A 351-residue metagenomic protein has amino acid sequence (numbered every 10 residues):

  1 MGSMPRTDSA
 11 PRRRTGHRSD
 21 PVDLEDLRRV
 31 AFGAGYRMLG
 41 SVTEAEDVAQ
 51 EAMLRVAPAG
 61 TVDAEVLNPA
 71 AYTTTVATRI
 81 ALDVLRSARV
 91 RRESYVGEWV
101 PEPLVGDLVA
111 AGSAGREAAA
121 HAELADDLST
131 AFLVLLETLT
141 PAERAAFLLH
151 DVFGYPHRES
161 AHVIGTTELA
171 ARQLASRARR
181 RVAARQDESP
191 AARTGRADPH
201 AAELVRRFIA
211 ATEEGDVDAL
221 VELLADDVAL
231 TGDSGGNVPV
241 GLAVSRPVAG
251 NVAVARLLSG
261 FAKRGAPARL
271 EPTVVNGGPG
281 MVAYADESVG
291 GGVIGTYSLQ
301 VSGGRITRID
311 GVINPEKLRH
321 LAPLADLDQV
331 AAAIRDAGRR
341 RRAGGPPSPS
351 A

Functional and structural regions predicted by a protein language model:
G2-D47, E51-A210, D216-V217: Active-site-adjacent scaffolding segments
R207-E214, D218, L223, L257-G260: Amphipathic alpha-helical regulatory segments at dimerization interfaces that relay allosteric signals between sensory
F208-A211, G277, V289, R305 (+1 more regions): N-terminal regulatory/sensing modules of transcriptional regulators
L220, V228, G304: Hydrophobic pocket/interface hotspot
D226-E271: A solvent-exposed, acidic/Ser-Thr-rich amphipathic alpha-helical stretch
A255-P272, G277, V282-A285, I294-V301: Flexible loop/N-cap segments at domain edges
V274, T296-D326: Short beta-strand edge/turn micro-motifs at domain boundaries
V312-A351: Low-complexity, intrinsically disordered terminal/linker segments enriched in charged and Gly/Pro repeats
